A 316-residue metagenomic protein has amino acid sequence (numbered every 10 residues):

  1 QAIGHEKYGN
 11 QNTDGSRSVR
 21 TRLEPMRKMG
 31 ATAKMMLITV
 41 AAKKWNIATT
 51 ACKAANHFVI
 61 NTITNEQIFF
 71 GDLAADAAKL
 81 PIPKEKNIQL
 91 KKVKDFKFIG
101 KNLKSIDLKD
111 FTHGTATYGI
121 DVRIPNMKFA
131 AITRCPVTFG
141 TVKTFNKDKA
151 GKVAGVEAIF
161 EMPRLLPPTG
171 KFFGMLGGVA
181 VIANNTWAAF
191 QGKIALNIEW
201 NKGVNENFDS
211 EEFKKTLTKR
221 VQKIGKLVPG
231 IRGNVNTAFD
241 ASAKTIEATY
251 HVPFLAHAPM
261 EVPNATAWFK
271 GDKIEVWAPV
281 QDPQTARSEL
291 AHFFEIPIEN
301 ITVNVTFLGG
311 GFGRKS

Functional and structural regions predicted by a protein language model:
Q1-S316: Structural alpha/beta core scaffold segments of enzyme domains
